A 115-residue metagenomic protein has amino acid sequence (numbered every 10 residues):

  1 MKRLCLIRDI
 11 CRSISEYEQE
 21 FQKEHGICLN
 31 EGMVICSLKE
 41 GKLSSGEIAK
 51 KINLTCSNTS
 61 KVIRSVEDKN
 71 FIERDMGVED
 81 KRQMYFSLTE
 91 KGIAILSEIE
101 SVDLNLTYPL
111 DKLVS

Functional and structural regions predicted by a protein language model:
M1-H25, F71, L88-E90, L96: N-terminal leader segment of winged-helix/HTH proteins
C5, I14, C36, G46 (+1 more regions): Functionally engaged cysteine thiol sites
Y17-T55: N-terminal helix-turn-helix DNA-binding core of bacterial DNA-binding proteins
T55-C56, E79: Conserved beta-strand-loop-alpha-helix junction that forms the acyl-donor binding cleft
R64-S115: Charged, amphipathic alpha-helical coiled-coil/dimerization segments
